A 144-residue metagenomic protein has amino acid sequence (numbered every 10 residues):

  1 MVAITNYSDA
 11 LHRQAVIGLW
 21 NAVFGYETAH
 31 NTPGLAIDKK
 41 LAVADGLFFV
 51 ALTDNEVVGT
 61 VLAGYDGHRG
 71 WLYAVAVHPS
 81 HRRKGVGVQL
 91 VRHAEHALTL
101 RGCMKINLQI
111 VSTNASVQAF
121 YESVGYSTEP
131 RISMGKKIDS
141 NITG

Functional and structural regions predicted by a protein language model:
M1-V16: A short beta-loop-alpha structural element at the N-terminal edge of CoA-dependent acyl/N-acetyltransferase catalytic
A10, I17-N31: Helix-loop element at the rim of GNAT/NAT acetyltransferase active sites that forms part of the acceptor-substrate
E27-V50: Active-site rim helix/loop that mediates acceptor-substrate recognition in acyltransferases
V50, E56-G64, W71-A76: Conserved beta-strand in the GNAT
G64-Y73, R82, T128-E129: A conserved beta-turn-beta hairpin within the catalytic core of GNAT-like acetyltransferases that forms part
V77, R83-H96, S123: Conserved acetyl-CoA-binding loop-helix of GNAT-fold acetyltransferases
V91, L98-I110: Conserved GNAT acetyl-CoA-binding A-motif
L108-V117, G135-D139: Conserved beta-strand-loop-alpha-helix junction that forms the acyl-donor binding cleft
